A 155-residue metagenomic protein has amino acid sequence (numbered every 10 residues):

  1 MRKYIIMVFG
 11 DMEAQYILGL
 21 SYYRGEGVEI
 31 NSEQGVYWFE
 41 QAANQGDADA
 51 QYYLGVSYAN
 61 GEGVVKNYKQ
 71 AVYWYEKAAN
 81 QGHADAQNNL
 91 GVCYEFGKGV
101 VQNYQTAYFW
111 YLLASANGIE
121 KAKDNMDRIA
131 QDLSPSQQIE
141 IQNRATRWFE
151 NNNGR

Functional and structural regions predicted by a protein language model:
M1-Y4, A42, A78, A114 (+2 more regions): Alpha-helical solenoid scaffolds that mediate protein-protein interactions, centered on TPR/SEL1-like repeats but also
I5-I6, A50: Acidic, proline/serine/threonine- and glycine-rich low-complexity intrinsically disordered segments
V8-D11, Q15, R24-E26, N31 (+9 more regions): Short helix-capping/linker turns of helical repeat alpha-solenoids
Q15-R24, Y53-N60, V64, N89-F96 (+1 more regions): Hydrophobic face of amphipathic alpha-helices that form TPR/SEL1-like repeat modules and related alpha-solenoid
E120-R155: Terminal, low-structured helical/coil segments at or just beyond the last alpha-helical repeat
